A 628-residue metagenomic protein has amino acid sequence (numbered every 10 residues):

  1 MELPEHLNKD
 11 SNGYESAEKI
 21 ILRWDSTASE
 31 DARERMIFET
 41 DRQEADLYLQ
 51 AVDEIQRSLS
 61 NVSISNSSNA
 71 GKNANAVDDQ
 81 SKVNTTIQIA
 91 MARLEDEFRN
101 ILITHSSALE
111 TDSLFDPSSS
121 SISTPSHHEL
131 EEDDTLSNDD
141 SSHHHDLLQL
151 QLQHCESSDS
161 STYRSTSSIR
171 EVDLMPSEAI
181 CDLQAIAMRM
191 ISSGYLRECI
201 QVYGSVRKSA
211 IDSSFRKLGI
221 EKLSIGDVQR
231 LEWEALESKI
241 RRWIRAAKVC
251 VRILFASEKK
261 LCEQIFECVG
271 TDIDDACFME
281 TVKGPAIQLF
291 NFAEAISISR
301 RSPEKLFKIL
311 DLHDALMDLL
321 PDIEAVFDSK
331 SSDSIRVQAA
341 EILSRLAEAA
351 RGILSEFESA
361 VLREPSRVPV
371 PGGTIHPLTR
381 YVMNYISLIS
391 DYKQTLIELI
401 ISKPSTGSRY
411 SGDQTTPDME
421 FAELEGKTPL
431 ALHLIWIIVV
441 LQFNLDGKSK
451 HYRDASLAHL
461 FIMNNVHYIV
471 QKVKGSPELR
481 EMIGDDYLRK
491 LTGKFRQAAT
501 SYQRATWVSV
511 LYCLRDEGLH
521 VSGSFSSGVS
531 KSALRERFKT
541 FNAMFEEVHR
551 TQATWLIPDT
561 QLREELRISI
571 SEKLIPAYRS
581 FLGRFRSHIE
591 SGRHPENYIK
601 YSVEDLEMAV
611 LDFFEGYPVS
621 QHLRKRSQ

Functional and structural regions predicted by a protein language model:
M1-D314, D318, L606-Q628: Eukaryotic N-terminal, low-complexity and coiled-coil-prone scaffolding/targeting segments of large membrane-traffic
M1-N12, K19-I21, G447-H451, V466-I469 (+5 more regions): Extended, charged coiled-coil "stalk/tether" helices of large eukaryotic trafficking and scaffold proteins, i.e.
E5-K9, G13, R33-L47, K72-T86 (+20 more regions): Non-transmembrane, amphipathic alpha-helical segments
N12-D41, I220, K259-Q264, A295 (+3 more regions): Generic detector of solvent-exposed, compositionally biased contiguous segments
S16, L47-Q50, E54, T86-I89 (+31 more regions): Acidic, Ser/Thr-rich intrinsically disordered and amphipathic helical segments
A28-R35, V62-A76, I101, H105-D112 (+19 more regions): Short, flexible/disordered secondary-structure transition segments
S213, S411-G412, T492, S524: Short, surface-exposed linear patches
V228-L479, I483, A577-L582: Extended alpha-helical solenoid scaffold regions that build the rod-like backbones of large eukaryotic assemblies
